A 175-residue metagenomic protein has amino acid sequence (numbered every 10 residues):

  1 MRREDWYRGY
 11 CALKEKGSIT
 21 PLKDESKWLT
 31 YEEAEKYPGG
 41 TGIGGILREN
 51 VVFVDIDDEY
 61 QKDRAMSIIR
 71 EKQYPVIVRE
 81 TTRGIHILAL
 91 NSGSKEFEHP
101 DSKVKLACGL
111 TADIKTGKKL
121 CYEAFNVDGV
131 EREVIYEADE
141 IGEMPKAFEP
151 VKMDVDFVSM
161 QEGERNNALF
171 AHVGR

Functional and structural regions predicted by a protein language model:
M1-R83, L90-G93, Q161-R165: Signature for HUH/AEP ssDNA processing cores
G45-K62, M66, A89-R175: DNA replication initiation modules
